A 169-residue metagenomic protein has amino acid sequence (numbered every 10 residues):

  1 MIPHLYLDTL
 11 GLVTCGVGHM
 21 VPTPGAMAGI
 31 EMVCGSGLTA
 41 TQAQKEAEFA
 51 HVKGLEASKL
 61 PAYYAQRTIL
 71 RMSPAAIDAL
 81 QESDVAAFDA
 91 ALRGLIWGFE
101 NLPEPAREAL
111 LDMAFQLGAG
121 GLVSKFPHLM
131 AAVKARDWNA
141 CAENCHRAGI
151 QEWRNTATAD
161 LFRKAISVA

Functional and structural regions predicted by a protein language model:
M1-R107, N139-A169: Acidic, aromatic-lined catalytic clefts of primarily extracellular/periplasmic carbohydrate-active enzymes that remodel
L111-I150: Catalytic and substrate-binding regions of cell-wall glycan-acting enzymes that process beta-1,4-linked
